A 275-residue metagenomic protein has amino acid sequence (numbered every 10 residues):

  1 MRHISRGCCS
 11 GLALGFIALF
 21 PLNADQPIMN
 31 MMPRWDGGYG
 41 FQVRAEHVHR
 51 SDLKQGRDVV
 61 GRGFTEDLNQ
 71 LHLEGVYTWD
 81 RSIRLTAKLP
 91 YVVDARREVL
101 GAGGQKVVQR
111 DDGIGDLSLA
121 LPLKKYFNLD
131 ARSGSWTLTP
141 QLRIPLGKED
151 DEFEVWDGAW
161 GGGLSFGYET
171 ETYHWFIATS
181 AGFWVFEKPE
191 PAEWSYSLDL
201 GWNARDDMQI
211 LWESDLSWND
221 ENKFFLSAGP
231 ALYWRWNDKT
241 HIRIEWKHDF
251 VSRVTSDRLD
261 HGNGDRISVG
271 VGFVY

Functional and structural regions predicted by a protein language model:
M1-R6: N-terminal secretory signal peptides that target proteins for export/translocation
G7-C9, H261: The N-terminal extracellular segments of secreted preproproteins, especially immediately downstream of signal
C9-L19: Bacterial N-terminal signal peptides
A24-F186, S195-Y275: Transmembrane beta-barrel domains of Gram-negative outer membranes and organellar outer membranes
P189: Active-site rim beta-loop-alpha module in soluble metabolic enzymes
